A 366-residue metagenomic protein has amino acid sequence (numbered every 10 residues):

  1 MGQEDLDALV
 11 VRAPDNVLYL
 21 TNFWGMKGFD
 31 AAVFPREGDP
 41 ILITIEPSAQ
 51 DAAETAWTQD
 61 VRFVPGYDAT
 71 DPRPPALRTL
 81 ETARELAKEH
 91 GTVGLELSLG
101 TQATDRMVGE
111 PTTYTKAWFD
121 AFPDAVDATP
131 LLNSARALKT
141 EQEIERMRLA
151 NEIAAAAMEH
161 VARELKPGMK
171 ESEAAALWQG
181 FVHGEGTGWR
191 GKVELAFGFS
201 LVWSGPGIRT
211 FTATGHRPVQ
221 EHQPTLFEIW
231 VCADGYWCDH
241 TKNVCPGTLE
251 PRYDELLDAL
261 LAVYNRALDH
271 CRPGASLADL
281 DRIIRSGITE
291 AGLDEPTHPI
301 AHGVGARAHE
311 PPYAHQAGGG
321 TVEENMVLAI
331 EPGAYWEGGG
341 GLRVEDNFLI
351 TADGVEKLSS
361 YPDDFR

Functional and structural regions predicted by a protein language model:
M1-R366: Active-site neighborhoods and metal-handling regions in enzymes and metal-associated proteins
